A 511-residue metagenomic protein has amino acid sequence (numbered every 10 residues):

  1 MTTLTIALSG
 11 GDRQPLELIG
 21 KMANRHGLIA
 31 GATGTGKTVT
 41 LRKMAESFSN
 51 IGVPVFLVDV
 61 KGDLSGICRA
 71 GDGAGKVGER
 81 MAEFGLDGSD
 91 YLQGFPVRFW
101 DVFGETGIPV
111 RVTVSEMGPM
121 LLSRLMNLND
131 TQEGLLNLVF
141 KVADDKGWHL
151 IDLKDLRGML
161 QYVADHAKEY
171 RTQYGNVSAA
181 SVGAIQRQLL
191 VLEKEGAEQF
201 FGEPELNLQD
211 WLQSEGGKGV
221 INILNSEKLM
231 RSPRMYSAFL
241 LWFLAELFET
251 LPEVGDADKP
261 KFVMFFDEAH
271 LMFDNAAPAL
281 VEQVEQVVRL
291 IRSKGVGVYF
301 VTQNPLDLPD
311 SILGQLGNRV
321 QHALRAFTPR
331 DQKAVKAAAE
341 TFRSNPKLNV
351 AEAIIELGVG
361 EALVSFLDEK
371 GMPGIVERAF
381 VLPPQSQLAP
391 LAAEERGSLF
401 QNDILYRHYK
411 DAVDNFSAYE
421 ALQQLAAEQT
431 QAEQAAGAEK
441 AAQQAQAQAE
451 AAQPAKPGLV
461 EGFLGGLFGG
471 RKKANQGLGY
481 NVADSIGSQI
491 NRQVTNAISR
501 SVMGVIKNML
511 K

Functional and structural regions predicted by a protein language model:
M1-P15: N-terminal pre-Walker A segment at the start of P-loop NTPase domains
G11-G20, W211-L212: Pre-Walker A adenine-sensing motif
Q14, M22-G27, K218-N222: Pre-Walker A (Motif I) flank of P-loop NTPase domains
I29, T33, A276, P305: The conserved Walker
K37: Conserved lysine of the Walker
K43-A45, C68-S89, Q286-M372: Conserved ATP-driven motor cores of ASCE-family P-loop NTPases powering translocation/secretion/packaging/pilus
A45-P54, G62-Q286, E356-L357, A418: P-loop NTPase motor domains
P109-S115, A353-R471, N475, G479-Y480: Conserved P-loop NTPase motor module
